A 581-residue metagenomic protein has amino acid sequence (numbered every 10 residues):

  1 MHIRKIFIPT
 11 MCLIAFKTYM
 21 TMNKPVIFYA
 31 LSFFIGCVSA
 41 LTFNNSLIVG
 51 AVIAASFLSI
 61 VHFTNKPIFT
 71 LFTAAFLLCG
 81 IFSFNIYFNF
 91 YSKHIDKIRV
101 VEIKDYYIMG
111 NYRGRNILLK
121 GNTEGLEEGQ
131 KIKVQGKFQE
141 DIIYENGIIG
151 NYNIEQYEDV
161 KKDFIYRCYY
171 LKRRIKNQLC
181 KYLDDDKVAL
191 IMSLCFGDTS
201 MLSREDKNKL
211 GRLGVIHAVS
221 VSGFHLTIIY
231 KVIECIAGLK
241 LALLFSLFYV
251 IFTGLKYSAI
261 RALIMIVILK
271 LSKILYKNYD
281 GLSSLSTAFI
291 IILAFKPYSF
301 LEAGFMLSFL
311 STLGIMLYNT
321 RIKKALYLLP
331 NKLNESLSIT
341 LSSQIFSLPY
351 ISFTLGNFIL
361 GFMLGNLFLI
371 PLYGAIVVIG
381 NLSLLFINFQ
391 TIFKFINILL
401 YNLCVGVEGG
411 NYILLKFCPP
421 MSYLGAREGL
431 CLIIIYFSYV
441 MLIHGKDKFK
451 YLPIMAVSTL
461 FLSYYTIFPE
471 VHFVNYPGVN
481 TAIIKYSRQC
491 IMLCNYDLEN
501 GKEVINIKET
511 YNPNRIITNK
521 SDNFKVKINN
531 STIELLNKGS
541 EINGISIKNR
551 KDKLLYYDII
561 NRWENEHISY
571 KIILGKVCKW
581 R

Functional and structural regions predicted by a protein language model:
M1-Y87, N411-Y412, G429, Y439-D447 (+1 more regions): N-terminal leader/targeting segments
H2, I6-P9, T64-N65, Q139-D141 (+1 more regions): Glycine- and aromatic-enriched alpha-helical transmembrane segments of multi-pass membrane proteins
C12-L13, M20, I35, G150-M265 (+1 more regions): Aromatic-rich juxtamembrane segments at the membrane interface
P25-I27, F43-I53, K66-F72, A237-L244 (+6 more regions): Short, aromatic-rich membrane-interface segments at the entry and exit of alpha-helical transmembrane domains
A30-F34, S258-L432: Internal transmembrane alpha-helical bundles of multi-pass membrane proteins
S39-F43, F57-P67, C235-A237, L271-Y276 (+5 more regions): Structural signal for the C-terminal ends of transmembrane alpha-helices and the immediately following loop
F88-Y106, V134-G136: Structural detector for short beta-strands of small beta-barrel domains
M109-N146, Q156-V160, N475-R581: Extracytosolic and intramembrane catalytic regions of membrane-associated proteins in envelope/secretory systems
